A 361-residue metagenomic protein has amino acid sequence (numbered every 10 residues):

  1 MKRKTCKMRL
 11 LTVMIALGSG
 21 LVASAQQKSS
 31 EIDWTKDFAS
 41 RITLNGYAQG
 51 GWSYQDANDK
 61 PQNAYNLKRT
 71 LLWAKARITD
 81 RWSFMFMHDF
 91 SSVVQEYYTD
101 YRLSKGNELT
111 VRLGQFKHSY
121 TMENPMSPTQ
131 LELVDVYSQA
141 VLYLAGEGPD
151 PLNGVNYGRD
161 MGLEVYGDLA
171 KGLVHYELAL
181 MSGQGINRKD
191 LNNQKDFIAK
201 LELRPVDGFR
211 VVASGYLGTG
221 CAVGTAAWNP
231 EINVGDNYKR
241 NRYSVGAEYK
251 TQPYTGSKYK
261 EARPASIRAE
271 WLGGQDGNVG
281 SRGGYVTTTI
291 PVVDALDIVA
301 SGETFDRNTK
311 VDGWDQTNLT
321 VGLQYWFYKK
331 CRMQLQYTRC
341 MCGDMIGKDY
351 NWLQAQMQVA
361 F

Functional and structural regions predicted by a protein language model:
M1-K7, N66, L113, S266: Generic N-terminal leader/processing signal
M1-Q49, D100, F361: N-terminal periplasmic/intermembrane-space "pro-region" immediately following the signal or transit peptide
R3-K4, M8-L10, F116, L201 (+1 more regions): Hydrophobic alpha-helical segments, especially transmembrane helices and their immediate juxtamembrane helical caps
E31-G183, L191-F197, E202-V211, L217 (+4 more regions): Outer membrane beta-barrel
D56-K60, T79, M85, Y97-S104 (+4 more regions): Outer-membrane beta-barrel pore domains
P151-N153, G185-K189, V234, S257 (+1 more regions): Short helix-to-loop capping/linker segments positioned immediately adjacent to catalytic or ligand/cofactor-binding
A179-R188, V223-E231: Active-site-proximal beta-alpha loop/turn segments in soluble metabolic enzymes
